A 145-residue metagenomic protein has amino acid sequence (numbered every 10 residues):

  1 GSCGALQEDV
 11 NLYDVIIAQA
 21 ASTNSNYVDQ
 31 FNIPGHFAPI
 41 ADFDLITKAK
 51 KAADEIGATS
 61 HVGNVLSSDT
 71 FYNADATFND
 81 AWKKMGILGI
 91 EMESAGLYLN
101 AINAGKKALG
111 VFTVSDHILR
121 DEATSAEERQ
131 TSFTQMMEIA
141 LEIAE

Functional and structural regions predicted by a protein language model:
S2-E145: Glycine-rich phosphate- or other oxyanion-binding loops that anchor nucleotides, phosphorylated ligands
